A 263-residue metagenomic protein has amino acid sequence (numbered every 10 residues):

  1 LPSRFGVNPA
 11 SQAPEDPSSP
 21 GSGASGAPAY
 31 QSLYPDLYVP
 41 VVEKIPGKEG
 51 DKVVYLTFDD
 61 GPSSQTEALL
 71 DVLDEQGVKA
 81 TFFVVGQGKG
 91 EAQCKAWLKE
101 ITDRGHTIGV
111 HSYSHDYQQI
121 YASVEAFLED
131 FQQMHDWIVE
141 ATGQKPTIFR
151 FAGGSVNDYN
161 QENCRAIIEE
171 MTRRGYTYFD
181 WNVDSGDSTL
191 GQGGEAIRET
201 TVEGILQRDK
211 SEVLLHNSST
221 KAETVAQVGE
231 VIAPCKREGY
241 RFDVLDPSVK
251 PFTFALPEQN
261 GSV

Functional and structural regions predicted by a protein language model:
L1-Y55, D71-A80, R208-V263: Terminal accessory/targeting
G6, G21-G26, G47-G50, G61 (+13 more regions): Residue-identity detector for glycine
G26-K145, K250: Active-site beta->alpha N-cap acidic-glycine motif
H115-L214, S218-R241, P247-S248, T253-Q259: Catalytic domains of cell-wall/extracellular-matrix polysaccharide-remodeling enzymes, centered on de-N-acetylation
